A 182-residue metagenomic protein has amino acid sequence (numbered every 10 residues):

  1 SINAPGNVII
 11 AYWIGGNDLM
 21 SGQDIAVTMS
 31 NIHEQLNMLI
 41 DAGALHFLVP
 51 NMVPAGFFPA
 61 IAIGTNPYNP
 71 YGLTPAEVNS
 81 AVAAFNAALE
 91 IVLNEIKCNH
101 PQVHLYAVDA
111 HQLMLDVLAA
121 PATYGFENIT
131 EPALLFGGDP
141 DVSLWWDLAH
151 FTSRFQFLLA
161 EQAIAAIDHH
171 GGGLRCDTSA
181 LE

Functional and structural regions predicted by a protein language model:
S1-V27, L45-V49, V53-A62: Oxyanion-hole/transition-state-stabilizing segment in secreted/luminal serine hydrolases and related acyltransferases
S1-V8, N37-D41, K97-N99, H170: Surface-exposed acidic, glycine-flexible loop patches that form ligand/cofactor-binding and adhesion interfaces
N3, G171-E182: N-terminal secretory targeting modules
S21, I25-A26, N37-M38, A42 (+4 more regions): First exposed extracellular module after export/assembly in secreted or surface-exposed proteins
A26, S30-D41, A83, A87-I91 (+3 more regions): Solvent-exposed, polar/charged alpha-helical surfaces in well-ordered, non-transmembrane soluble domains, broadly
P54-S80, I91, E95-C98, Q102-A160: Mobile gating loops/cap/lid regions near enzyme active sites that modulate substrate access
